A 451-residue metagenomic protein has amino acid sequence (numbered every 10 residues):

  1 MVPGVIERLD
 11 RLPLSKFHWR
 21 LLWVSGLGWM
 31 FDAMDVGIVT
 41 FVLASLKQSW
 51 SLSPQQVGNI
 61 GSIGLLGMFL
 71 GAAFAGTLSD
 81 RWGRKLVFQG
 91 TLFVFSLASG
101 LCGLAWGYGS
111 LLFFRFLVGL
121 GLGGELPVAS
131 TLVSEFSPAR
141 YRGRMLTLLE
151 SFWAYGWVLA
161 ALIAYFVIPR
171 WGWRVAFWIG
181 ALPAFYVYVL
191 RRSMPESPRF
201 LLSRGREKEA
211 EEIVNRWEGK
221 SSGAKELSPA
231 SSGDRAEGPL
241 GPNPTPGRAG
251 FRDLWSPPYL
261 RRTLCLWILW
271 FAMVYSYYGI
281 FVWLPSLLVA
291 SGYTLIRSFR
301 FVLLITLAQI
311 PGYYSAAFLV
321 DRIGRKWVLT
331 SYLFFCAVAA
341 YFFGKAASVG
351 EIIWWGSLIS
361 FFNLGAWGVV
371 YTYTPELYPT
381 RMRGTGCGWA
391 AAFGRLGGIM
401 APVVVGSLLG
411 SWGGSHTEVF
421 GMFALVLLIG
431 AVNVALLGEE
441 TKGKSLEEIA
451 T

Functional and structural regions predicted by a protein language model:
M1-T451: Transmembrane-helix signature of 12-pass secondary carriers
